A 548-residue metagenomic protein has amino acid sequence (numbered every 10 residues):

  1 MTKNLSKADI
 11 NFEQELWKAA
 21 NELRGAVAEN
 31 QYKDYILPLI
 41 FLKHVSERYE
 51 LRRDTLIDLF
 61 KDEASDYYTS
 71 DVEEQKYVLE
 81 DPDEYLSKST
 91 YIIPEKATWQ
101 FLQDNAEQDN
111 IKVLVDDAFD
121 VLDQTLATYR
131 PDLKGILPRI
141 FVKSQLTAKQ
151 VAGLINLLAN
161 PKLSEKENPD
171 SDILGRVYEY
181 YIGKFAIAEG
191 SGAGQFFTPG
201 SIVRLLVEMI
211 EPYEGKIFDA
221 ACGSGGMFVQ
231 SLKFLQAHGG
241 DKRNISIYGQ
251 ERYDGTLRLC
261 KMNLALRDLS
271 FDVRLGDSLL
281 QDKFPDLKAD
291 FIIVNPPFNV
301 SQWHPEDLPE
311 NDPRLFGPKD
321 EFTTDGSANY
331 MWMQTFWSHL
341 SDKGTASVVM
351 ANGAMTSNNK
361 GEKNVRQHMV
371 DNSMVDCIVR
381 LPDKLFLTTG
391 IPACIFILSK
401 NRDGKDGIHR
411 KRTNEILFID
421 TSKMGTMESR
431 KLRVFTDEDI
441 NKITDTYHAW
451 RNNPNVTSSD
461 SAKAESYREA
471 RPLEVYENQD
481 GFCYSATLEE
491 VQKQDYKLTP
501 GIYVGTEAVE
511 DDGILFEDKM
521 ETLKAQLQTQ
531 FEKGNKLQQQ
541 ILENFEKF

Functional and structural regions predicted by a protein language model:
M1-I210, D272-K283, R380-D383, N401 (+4 more regions): Non-catalytic, mostly N-terminal accessory regions of nucleic-acid modification and defense proteins
E15, E22, A28-H44, L257 (+2 more regions): Conserved Class I SAM-dependent methyltransferase catalytic core
L42, D254-G255, L280, P297-V300 (+4 more regions): Conserved nucleotide-binding/hydrolysis micro-motifs of P-loop NTPases
K43-L56, F185, L235, G239 (+4 more regions): A generic secondary-structure signal for well-formed alpha-helical elements
S144, E167, A221, G249-Y253 (+9 more regions): Hydrophobic alpha-helical scaffolding
G192-V294, F298-S301, E306-E310, L315-D320 (+3 more regions): Conserved S-adenosyl-L-methionine
K288-A289, S327-A328, K343-A351, V375-D376 (+6 more regions): Active-site lining segments that contact anionic ligands and/or coordinate catalytic metals
F298-F322, N329, G361, Q367-D371 (+4 more regions): Accessory, often C-terminal, charged low-complexity segments
